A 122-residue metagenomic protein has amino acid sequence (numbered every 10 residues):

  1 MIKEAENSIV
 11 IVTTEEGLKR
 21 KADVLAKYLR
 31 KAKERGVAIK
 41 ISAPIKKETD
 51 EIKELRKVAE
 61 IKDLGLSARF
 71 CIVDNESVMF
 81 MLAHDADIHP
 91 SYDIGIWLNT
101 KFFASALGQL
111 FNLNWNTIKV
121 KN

Functional and structural regions predicted by a protein language model:
M1-S8: Secondary-structure "cap/kink" motif recognition
E4, E15-N122: PLD/PLD-like phosphodiesterase catalytic module centered on the HKD motif
I11-T13: Short beta-strands and strand-loop turn motifs
